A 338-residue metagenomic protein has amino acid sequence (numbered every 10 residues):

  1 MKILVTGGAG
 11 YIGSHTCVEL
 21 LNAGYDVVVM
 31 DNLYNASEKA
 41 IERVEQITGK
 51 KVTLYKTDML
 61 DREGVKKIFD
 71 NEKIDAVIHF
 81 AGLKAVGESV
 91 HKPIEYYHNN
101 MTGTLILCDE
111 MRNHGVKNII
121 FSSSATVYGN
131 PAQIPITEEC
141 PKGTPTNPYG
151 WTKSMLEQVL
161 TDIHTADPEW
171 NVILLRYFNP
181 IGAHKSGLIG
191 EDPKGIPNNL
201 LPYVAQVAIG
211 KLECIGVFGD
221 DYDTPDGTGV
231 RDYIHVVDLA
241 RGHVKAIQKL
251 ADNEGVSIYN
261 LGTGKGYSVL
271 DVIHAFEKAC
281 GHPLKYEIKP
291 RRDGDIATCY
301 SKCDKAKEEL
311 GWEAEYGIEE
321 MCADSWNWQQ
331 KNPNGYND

Functional and structural regions predicted by a protein language model:
M1-A183: N-terminal Rossmann-like NAD(P)+-binding domain of SDR-like oxidoreductases, especially those catalyzing
G24, G150-W151, P168, G195 (+3 more regions): Residue-level detector of secondary-structure boundary/capping sites
T57, F69, Y96, D192-I196 (+4 more regions): Pocket-edge positions in alpha/beta enzyme catalytic cores
Y97, T146-S154, G190, K194-N198 (+2 more regions): Short-chain dehydrogenase/reductase
G182-H184, D221-Y222: Short, basic/glycine-rich phosphate-binding loops at helix/coil junctions that contact nucleotide phosphates
S186-L188: Catalytic core of nucleotidyl cyclases, primarily class III adenylyl/guanylyl cyclases
L200-D338: C-terminal substrate-binding subdomain of Rossmann-fold SDR/epimerase-dehydratase oxidoreductases
